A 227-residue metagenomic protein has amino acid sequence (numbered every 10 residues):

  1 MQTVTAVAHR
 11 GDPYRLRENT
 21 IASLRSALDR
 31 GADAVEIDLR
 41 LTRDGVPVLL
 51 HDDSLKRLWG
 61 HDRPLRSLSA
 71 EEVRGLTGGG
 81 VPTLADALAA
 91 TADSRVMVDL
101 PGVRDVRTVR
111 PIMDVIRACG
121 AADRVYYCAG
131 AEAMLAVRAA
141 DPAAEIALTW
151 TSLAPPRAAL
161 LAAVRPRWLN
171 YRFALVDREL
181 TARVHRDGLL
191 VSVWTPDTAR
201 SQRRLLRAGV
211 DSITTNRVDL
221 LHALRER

Functional and structural regions predicted by a protein language model:
M1-R227: Phosphate-group recognition and catalysis centered on beta-loop-alpha active-site segments
